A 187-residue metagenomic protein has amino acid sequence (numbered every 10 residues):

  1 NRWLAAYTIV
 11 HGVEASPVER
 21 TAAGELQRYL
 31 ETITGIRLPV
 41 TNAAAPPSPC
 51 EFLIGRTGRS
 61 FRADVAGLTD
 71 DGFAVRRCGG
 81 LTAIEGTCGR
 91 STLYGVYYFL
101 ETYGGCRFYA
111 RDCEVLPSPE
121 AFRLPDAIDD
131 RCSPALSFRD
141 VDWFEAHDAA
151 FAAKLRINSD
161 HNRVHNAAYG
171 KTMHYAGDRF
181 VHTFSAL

Functional and structural regions predicted by a protein language model:
N1-A74, E120-D129: Acidic, contiguous N-terminal accessory segments
P17, A22-E25, Y29, A66-L187: Feature activates predominantly on carbohydrate-active enzymes
